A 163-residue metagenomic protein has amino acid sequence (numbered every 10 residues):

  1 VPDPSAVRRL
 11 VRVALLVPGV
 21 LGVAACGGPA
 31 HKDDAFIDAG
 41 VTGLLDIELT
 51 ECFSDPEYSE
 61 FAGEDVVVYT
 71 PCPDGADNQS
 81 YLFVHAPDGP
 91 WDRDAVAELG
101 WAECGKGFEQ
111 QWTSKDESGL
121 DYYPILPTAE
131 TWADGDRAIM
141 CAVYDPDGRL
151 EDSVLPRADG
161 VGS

Functional and structural regions predicted by a protein language model:
V1-P2, S163: Short, intrinsically disordered, low-complexity terminal/loop segments
P2-L15: Bacterial N-terminal signal peptides that target proteins for export
G22-A25: C-terminal motif of bacterial Sec signal peptides marking the signal peptidase cleavage site
G27-S163: Primary mode marks residue(s) on the alpha4-beta5-alpha5 output face of response regulator receiver
